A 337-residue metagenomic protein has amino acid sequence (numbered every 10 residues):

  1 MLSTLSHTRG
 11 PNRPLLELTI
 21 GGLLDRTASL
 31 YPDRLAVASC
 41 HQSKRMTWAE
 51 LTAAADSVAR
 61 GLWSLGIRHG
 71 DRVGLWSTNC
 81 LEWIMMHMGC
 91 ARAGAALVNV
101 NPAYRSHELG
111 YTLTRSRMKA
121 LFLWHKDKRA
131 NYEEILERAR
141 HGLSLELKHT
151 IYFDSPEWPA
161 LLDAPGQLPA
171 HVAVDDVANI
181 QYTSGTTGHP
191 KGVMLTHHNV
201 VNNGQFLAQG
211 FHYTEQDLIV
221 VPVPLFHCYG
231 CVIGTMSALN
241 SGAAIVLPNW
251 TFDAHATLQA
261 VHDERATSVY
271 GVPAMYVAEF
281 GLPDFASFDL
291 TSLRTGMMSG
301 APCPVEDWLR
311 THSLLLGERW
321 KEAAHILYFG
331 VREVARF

Functional and structural regions predicted by a protein language model:
L2, D127-V174, P283, F337: ANL superfamily adenylate-forming
L16, A36-M88, R105-G110, H171 (+1 more regions): Conserved AMP-binding/adenylate-forming core of the ANL superfamily
E17-L18, P32-L35, A164-Y182, H189 (+1 more regions): Conserved pre-ATP/AMP-binding loop-to-beta segment of ANL
R45-A49, A178-N202: Conserved AMP-binding A3 loop
A59-R60, D71-R72, T78-V98, P102-S106 (+4 more regions): A short helix-loop-beta submotif of the ANL/AMP-binding
S77-T78, V98-T114, H125-I135, A243-E264: ATP-dependent adenylate-forming carboxylate-activation enzymes
V201-L218, C228-S268, A278, L282: Conserved AMP-binding/adenylation subdomain of ANL enzymes
A243, D263-G271, F280-F337: Gly/Ser/Thr-rich phosphate-binding loop
